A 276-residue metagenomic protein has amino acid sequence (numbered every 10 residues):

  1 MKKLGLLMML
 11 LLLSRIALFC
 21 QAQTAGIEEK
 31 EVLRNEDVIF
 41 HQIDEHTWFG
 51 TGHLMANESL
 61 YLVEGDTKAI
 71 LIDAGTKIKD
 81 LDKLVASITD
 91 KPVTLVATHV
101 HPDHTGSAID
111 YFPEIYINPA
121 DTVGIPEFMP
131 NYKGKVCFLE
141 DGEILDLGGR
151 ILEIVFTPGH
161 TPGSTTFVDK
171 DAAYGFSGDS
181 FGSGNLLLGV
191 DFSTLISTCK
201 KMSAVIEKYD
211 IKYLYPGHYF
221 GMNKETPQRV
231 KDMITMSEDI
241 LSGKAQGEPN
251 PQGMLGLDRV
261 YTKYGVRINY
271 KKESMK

Functional and structural regions predicted by a protein language model:
M1-Q23: Bacterial Sec-dependent N-terminal signal peptides
R15, F19-E31, K200-K276: Accessory terminal helices/loops
L18-Q42, A120-P126: Short, basic/low-complexity N-terminal boundary segments at the transition from targeting/disordered tails
R34-S87, T166-D179: Conserved beta-strand hairpin/beta-sheet module of binuclear metal-dependent hydrolase folds, prominently
I43-F49, G142, I151-E153: Short, hydrophobic/aromatic-rich segments at coil-to-beta transitions
W48, T94-V96, Y116, C137 (+3 more regions): Hydrophobic/aromatic beta-strand patches that form the interior of the parallel beta-sheet core in alpha/beta enzyme
A69, T76-K77, I151-P158, P162-L241 (+1 more regions): Metallo-beta-lactamase
K77-L147, M236-S242: Active-site HxH/HxHxD metal-binding segment of metal-dependent hydrolases
